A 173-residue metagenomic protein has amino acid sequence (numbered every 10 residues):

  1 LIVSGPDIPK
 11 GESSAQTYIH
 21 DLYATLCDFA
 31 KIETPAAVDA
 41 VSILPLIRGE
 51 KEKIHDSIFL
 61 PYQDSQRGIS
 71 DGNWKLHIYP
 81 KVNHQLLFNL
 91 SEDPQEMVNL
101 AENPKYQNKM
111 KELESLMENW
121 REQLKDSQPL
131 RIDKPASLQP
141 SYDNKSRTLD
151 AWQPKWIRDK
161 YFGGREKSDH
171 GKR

Functional and structural regions predicted by a protein language model:
L1-E52: Substrate-binding rim/cap in mid-to-C-terminal beta-strand-loop elements of soluble/periplasmic
L1-V3, S57-L60, K75-H77, L86: Structural recognition of the beta-strand scaffold that forms the well-ordered cores of secreted hydrolase catalytic
G5, I69-G72, I78-Y79, L90: Active-site beta-strand termini and strand-to-loop segments that position acidic
L22, C27, L100-R173: Long, internal low-complexity/basic segments
E52, D64, K81-N83, K105: Short strand-connecting beta-turns/loops that link adjacent beta-strands
I54-F59, I132-P135: WW-domain-binding short linear motifs
D56, S65-Q66: Short, acidic/polar N-cap/turn motifs at the starts of alpha helices
D93: Intrinsically disordered, low-complexity polar regions and short flexible loop motifs
